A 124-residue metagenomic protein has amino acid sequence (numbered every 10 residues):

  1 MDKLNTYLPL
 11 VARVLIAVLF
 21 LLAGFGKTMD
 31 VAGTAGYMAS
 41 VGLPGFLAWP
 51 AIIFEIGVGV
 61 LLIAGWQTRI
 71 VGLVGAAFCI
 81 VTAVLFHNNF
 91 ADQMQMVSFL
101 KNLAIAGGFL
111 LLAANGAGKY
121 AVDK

Functional and structural regions predicted by a protein language model:
M1-M29, G36, G45-I53, G57 (+1 more regions): Extended, low-polarity transmembrane helix blocks
